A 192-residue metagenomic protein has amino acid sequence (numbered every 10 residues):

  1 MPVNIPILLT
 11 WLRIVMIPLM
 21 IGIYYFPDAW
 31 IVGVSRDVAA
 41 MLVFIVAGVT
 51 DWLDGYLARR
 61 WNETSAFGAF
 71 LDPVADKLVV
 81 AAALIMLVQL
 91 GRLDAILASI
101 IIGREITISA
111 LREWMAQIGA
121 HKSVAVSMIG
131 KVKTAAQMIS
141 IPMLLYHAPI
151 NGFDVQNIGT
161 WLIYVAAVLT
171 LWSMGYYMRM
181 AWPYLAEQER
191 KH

Functional and structural regions predicted by a protein language model:
M1-H192: Alpha-helical transmembrane bundles and membrane-interface segments of multipass inner-membrane proteins
